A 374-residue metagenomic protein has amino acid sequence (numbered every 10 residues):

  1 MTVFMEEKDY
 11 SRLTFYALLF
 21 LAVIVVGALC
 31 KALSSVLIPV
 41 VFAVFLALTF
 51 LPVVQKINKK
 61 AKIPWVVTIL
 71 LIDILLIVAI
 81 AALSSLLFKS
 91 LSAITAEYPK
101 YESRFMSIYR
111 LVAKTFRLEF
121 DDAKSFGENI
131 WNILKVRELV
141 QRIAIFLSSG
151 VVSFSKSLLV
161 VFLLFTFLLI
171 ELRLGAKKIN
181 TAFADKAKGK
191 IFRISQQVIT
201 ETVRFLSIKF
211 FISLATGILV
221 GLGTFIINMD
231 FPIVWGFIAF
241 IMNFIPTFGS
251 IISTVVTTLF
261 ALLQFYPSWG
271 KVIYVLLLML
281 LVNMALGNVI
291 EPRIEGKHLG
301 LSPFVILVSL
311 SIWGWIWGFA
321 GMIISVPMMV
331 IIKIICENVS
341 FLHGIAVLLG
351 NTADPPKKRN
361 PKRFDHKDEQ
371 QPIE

Functional and structural regions predicted by a protein language model:
M1-K89, V161, F165, V330 (+1 more regions): Anchoring transmembrane alpha helix of integral membrane proteins
T2, T14, V53-A61, A82-V160 (+3 more regions): Juxtamembrane membrane-interface segments in integral membrane proteins
V3-F15, I130-I133, T202-S207, F225-I227 (+2 more regions): Short, amphipathic, aromatic/basic-enriched membrane-interface segments that mark the entry/exit of transmembrane
K8-A28, S92-A113, F146-L163, G217-I227 (+3 more regions): Hydrophobic alpha-helical transmembrane segments
S34-P39, I226-F237, Y266-Y274, L301-I306 (+1 more regions): Membrane-water interface of transmembrane alpha-helices in multipass transporters/channels
A43-A47, L75-A79, F165-L168, F237-F244 (+5 more regions): Hydrophobic transmembrane alpha-helices
G150-F260, W269-V275: Alpha-helical transmembrane segments and their immediate interhelical loop/hinge regions in multi-pass membrane
V272-E374: Hydrophobic alpha-helical transmembrane segments of membrane transport and translocation systems, primarily multi-pass
